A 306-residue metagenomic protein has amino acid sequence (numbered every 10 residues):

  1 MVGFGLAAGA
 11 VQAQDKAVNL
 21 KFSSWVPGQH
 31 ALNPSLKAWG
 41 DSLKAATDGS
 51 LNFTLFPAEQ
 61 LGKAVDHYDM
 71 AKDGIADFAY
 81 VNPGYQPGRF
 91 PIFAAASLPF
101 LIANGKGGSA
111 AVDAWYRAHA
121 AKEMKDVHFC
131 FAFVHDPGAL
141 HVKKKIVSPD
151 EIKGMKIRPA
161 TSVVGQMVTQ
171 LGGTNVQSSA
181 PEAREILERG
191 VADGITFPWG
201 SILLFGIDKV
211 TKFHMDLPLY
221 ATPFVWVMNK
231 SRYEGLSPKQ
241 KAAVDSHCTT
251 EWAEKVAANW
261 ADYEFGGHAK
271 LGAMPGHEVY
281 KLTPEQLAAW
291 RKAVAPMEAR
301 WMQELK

Functional and structural regions predicted by a protein language model:
M1-N19: Short, low-complexity disordered leader/linker segments with a strong preference for bacterial N-terminal type II
Q14-K106, W115, K122-K306: N-terminal secretory/targeting leader peptides
